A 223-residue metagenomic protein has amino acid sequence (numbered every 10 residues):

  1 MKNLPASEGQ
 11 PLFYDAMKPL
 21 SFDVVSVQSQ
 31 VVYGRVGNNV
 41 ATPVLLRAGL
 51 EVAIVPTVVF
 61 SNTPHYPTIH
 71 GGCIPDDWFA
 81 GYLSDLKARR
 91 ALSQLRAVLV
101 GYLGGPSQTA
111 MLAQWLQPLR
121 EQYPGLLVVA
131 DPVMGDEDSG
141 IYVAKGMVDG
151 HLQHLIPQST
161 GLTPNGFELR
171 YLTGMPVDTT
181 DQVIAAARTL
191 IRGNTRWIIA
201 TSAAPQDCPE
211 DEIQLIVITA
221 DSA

Functional and structural regions predicted by a protein language model:
K2-A130, M134-E137: Conserved N-terminal subdomain of the carbohydrate kinase-like
I141-S222: Conserved phosphate/ATP/ADP-binding segment of small-molecule kinases
